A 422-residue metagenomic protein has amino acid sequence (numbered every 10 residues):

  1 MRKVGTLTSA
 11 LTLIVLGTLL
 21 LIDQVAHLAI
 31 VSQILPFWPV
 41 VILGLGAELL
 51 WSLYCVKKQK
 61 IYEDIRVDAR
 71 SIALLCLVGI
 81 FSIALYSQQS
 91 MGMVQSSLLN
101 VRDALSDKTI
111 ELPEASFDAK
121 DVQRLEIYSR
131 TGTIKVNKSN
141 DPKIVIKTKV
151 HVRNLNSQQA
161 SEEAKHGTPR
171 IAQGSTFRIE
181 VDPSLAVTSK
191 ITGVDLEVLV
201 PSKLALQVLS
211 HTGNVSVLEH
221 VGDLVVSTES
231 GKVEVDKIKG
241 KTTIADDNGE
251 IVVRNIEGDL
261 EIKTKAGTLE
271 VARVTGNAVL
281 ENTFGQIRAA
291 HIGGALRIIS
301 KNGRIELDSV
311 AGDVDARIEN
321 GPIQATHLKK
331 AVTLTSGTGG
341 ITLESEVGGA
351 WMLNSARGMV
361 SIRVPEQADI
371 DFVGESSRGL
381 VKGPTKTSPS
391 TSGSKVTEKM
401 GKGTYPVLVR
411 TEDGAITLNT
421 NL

Functional and structural regions predicted by a protein language model:
M1-K147, H151, I179-K190, A205 (+1 more regions): Alpha-helical transmembrane segments and their membrane-interface anchoring/capping motifs
K120-V122, S129-T131, S139-V145, A164-K165 (+15 more regions): Extracytoplasmic
I127-S129, K190, V198-L199, Q207-L209 (+6 more regions): Structural recognition of beta-strand segments within beta-rich domains
K147-Q159, S377-P384: Short aromatic-acidic-glycine turn motif
S157-Q173: Surface patches in mature domains of proteins
G167-P169, L185, D195-E197, V396-E398: Beta-strand-rich interaction surfaces with strong enrichment in secreted/lumenal proteins
L206-T264: Right-handed parallel beta-helix
V233, T242, I251-N255, L260-T264 (+1 more regions): Short, surface-exposed interaction patches in beta-rich subdomains that mediate adhesion/assembly near membranes
